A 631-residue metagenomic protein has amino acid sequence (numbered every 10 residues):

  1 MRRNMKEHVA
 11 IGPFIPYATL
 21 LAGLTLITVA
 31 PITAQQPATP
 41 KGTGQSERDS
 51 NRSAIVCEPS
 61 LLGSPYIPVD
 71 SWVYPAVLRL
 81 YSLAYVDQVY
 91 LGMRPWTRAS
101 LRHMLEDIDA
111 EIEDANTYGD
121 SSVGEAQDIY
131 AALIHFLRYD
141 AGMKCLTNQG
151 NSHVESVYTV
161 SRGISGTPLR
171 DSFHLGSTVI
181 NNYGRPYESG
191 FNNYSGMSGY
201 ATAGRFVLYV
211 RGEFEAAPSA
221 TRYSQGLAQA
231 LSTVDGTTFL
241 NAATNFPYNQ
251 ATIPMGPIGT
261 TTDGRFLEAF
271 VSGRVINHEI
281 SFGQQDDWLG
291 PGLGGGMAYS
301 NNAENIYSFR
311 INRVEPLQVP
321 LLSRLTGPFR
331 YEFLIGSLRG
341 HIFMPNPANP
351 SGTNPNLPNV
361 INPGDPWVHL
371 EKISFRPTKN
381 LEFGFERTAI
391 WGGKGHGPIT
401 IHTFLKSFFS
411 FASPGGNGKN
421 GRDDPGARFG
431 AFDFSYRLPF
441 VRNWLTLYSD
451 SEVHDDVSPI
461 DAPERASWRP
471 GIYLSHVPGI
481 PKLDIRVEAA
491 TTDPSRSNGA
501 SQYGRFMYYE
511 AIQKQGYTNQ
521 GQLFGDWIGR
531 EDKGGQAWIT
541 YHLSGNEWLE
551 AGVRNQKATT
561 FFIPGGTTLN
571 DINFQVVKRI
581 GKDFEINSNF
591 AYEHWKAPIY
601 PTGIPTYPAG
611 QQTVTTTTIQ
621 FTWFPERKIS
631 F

Functional and structural regions predicted by a protein language model:
I32-G190, G196-G204, F631: N-terminal periplasmic/intermembrane-space "pro-region" immediately following the signal or transit peptide
Y66, V89-R94, E113-D128, A201-R205 (+8 more regions): Short loop/turn motifs that connect adjacent beta-strands in outer-membrane beta-barrel proteins
T178-Y183, A217-S219, I253-P254, H278 (+9 more regions): Sequence/structural signature of outer-membrane beta-barrel proteins
N182-G184, I253-P257, G294-Y299, P345-N359 (+6 more regions): Extracellular loop and loop/strand-boundary signature of outer-membrane beta-barrel proteins
P186-F191, I258-D263, A298-A303, I361-D365 (+5 more regions): Replace "Gram-negative outer membrane beta-barrel proteins" with "bacterial and organellar outer membrane beta-barrel
S198-N245, D263, T378-N380: Carboxylate/His-rich catalytic cores and anion/metal-binding grooves
D287-W288, S308-Y517, R530-A537, H542 (+2 more regions): Signature for the C-terminal beta-barrel architecture of outer-membrane proteins
I373, Q515, Q611-F631: Outer-membrane beta-barrel "beta-signal"
